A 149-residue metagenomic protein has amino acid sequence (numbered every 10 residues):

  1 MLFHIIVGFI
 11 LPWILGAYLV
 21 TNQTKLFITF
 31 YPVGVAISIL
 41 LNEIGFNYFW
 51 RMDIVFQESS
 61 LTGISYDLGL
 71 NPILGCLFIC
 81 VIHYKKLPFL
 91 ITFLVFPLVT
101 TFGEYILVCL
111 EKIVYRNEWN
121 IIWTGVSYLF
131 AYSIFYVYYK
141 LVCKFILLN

Functional and structural regions predicted by a protein language model:
M1-N149: Aromatic-rich, lipid-facing transmembrane alpha helices and their immediate juxtamembrane interface loops in integral
